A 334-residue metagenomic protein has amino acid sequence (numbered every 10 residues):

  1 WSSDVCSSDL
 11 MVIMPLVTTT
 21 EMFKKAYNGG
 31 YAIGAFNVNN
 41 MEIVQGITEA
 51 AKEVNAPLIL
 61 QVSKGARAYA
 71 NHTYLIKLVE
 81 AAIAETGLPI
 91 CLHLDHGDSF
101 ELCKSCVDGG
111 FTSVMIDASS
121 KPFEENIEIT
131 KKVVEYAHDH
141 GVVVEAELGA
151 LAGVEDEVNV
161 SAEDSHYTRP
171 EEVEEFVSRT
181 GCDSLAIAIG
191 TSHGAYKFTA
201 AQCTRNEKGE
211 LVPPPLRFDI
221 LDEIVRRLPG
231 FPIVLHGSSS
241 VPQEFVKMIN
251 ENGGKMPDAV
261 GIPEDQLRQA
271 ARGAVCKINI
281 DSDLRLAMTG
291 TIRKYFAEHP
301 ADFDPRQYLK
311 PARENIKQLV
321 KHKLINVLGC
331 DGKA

Functional and structural regions predicted by a protein language model:
W1-S7: Short, small-residue-biased leader/transition segments that mark boundaries at the very start of proteins
V12-G34: N-terminal amphipathic alpha-helix/helix-capping segment at the start of soluble metabolic enzymes
T19-K25, N40-G65, T73-P89, G97-P232 (+4 more regions): Alpha/beta enzyme core
A68: Acidic-and-aromatic substrate-binding clefts and catalytic sites of carbohydrate-active enzymes
L235-S240: Short catalytic/ligand-gating loop segments at beta-alpha or beta-beta junctions within enzyme catalytic domains
E251, I262-A334: C-terminal alpha-helical cap/extension of soluble enzyme domains
